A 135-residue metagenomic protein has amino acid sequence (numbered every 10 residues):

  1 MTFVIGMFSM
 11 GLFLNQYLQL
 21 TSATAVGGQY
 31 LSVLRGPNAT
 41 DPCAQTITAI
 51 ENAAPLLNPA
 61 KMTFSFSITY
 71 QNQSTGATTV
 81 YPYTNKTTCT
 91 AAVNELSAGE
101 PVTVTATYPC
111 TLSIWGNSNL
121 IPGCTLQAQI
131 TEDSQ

Functional and structural regions predicted by a protein language model:
M1-A54: Alpha-helical assembly-interface signal, strongest on the long, hydrophobic N-terminal helix that forms
D41, K86-A91, Y108, P122: Extracellular secreted precursors and ectodomains with disulfide-bonded cysteine-rich loops/domains
T46, T84-K86, A92, S113 (+1 more regions): General secretory precursor processing signal
A54-T63, I114-W115: Short secondary-structure junctions
Q71-A91: Surface-exposed intrinsically disordered loops and tails
A92-N94, S118: Outer-membrane beta-barrel proteins
G99-P101: Extracellular Ig-like/FN3 beta-sandwich strand-entry sites
T103-Q135: Low-complexity, S/T/G/P-rich flexible repeat/linker segments used as non-globular hinges and stalks within
